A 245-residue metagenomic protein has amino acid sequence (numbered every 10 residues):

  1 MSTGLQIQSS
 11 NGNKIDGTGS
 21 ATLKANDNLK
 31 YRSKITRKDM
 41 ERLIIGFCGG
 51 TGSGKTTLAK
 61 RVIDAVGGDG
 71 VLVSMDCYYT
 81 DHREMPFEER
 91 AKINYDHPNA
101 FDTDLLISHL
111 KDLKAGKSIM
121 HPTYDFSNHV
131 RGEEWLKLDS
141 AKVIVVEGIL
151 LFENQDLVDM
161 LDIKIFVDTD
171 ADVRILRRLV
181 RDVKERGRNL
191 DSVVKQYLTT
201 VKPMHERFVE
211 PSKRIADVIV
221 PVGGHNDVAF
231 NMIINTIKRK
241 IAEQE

Functional and structural regions predicted by a protein language model:
S2-I7, N11-G17, A21-K38, D139-S140 (+2 more regions): NTP-dependent small-molecule kinase module
T51: The conserved Walker
K55: Conserved lysine of the Walker
L58: Hydrophobic positions on the alpha1 helix immediately C-terminal to the Walker A/P-loop
G68-E84: Short beta-strand-centered segment that lines the nucleotide-binding/catalytic pocket of NTP-utilizing
V71, M85-F126: Conserved nucleotide-sensing/catalytic segment adjacent to the nucleotide-binding pocket in NTP-handling enzymes
G132-E185: ATP-dependent NMP and nucleoside kinases share a basic, alpha-helical "lid"
